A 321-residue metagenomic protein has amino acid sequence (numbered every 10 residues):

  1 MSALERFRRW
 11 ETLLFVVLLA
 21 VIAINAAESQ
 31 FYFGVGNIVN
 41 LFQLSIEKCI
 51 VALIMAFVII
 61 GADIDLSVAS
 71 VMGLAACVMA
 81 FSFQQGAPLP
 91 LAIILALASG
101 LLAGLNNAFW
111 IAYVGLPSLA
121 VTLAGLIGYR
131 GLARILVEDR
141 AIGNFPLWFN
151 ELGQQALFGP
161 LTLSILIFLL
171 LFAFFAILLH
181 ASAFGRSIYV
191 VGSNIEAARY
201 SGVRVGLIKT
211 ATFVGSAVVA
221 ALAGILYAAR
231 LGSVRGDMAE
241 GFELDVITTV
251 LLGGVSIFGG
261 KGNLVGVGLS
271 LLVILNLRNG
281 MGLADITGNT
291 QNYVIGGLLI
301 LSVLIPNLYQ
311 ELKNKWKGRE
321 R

Functional and structural regions predicted by a protein language model:
M1-A23, A173, Y200-L207, N279-R321: Cytosolic-side transmembrane-helix boundaries in multi-pass membrane proteins
R6, V114, S118-S182, I208-A211 (+4 more regions): Transmembrane helix-bundle core of multi-pass membrane transporters and related energy-transducing complexes
R6-I46, R186, A229-V234, W316: Helix-loop-helix hairpins and the membrane-proximal interhelical loops of multi-pass alpha-helical transport proteins
E11-V16, L41, C49, S70-L74 (+7 more regions): Hydrophobic alpha-helical transmembrane segments
V17-F33, G61, A133-E138, A176-A183 (+1 more regions): Structural signal for alpha-helical transmembrane segments and their membrane-water exit/capping regions in multi-pass
L19-Q85, F109-V114, V250, G254-K261 (+2 more regions): Single transmembrane alpha-helix segments in multi-pass membrane proteins
P88-A96, L102-N107, I111, L157-V234: Helix-loop-helix "hairpin" substructures at the membrane interface of multi-pass membrane proteins
A220, R230-G296: Transmembrane alpha-helical segments in multi-pass inner-membrane proteins
